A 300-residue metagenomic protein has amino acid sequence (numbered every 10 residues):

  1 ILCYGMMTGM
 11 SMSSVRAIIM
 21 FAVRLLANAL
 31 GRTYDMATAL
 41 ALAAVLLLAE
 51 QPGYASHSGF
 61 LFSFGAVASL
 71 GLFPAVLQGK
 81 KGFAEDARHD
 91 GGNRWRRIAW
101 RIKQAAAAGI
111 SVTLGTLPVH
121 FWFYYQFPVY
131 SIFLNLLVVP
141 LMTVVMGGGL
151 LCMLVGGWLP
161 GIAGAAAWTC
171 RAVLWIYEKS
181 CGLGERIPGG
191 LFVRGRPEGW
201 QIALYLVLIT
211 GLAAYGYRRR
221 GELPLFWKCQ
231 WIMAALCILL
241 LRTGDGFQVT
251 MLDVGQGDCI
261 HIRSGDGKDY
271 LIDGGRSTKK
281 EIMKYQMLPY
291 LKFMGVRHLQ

Functional and structural regions predicted by a protein language model:
I1-S131, R194-G244: Hydrophobic alpha-helical transmembrane segments in multi-pass membrane proteins
M7-S13, G82, L141-G156, W175: Hydrophobic alpha-helical transmembrane segments
G9, G59, T116, L137 (+5 more regions): Divalent metal-coordination and catalytic microenvironments
Y34, L252-G255, K280-K284: A general structural motif
A87, R94, I98, F121-L137 (+2 more regions): Membrane-interface amphipathic/re-entrant loop segments adjacent to transmembrane helices in multi-pass membrane
L240-D258: N-terminal signal-anchor transmembrane helix
G244-V249, S264-Y270: Beta-strand-turn-beta hairpins that frame and shape the catalytic cleft of phosphate-ester-processing enzymes
G265-Y270, G275-Q300: Active-site metal-binding motif and surrounding structural segment of the metallo-beta-lactamase
